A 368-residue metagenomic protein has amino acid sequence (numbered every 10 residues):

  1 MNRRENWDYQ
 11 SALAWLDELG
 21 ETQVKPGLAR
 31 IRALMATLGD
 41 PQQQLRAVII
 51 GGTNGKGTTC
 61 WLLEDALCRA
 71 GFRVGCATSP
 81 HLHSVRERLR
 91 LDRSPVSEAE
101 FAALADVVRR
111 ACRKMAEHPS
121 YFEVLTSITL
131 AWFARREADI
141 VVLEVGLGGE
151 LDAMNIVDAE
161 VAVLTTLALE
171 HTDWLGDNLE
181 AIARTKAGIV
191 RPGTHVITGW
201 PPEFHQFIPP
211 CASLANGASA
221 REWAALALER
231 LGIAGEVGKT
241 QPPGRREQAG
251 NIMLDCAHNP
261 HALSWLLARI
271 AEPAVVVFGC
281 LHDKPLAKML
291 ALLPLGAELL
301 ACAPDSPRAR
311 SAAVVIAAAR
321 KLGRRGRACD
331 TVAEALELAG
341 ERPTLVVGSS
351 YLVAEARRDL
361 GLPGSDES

Functional and structural regions predicted by a protein language model:
M1-Q23: Charged, amphipathic alpha-helical linker segments immediately N-terminal to NTP-binding catalytic cores
R4, T22-Q23, L28-Q44, C68-V157 (+2 more regions): ATP-dependent carboxylate-amine ligase catalytic core
R46, I140-L143, D152-V163, A168 (+2 more regions): Nucleotide phosphate-binding/pyrophosphate-handling subdomain across enzymes that bind or process nucleotide phosphates
I50, T58-G75: A conserved segment at the C-terminal end of the G1
G146-L151, D158-C211, L286: Conserved catalytic-core segment of NTP-binding enzymes
G199-L214, A218-S219, N251, K288-P343: C-terminal helical cap/extension that packs against the catalytic core of soluble nucleotide-cofactor enzymes
E334-G361: A glycine-rich beta-strand to alpha-helix segment that forms a phosphate/ribose-binding loop at ligand/cofactor sites
